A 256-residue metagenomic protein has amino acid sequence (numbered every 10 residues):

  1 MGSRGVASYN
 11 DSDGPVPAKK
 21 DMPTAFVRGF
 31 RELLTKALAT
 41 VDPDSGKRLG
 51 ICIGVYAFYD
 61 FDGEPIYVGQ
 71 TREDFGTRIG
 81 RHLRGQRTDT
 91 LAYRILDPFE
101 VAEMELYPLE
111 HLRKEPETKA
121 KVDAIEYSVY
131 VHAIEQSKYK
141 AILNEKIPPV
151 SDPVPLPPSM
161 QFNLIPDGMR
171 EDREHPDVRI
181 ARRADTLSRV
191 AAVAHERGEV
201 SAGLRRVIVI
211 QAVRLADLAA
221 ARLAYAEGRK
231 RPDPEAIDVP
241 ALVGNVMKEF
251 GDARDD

Functional and structural regions predicted by a protein language model:
M1-I51, F61-E64, G76-D256: Boundary/linker segments flanking structured domains
Y56-F58, P65-E73: GIY-YIG nuclease signature motif recognition
